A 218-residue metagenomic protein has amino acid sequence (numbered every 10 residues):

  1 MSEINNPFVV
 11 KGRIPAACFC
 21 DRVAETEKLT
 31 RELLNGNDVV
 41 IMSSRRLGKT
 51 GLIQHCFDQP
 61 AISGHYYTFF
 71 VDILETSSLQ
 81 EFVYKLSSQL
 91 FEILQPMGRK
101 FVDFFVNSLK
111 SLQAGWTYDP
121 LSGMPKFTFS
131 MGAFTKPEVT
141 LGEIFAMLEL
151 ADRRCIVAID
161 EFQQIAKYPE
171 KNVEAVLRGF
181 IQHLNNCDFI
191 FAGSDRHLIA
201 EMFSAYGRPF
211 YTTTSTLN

Functional and structural regions predicted by a protein language model:
M1-V39, S44: A short, basic N-terminal segment
R31, H55-I62, G179-Q182, S204: Short, well-ordered alpha-helices that flank and scaffold nucleotide-derived cofactor binding pockets
G36, L74-S78, Q164, S194-L198: Conserved nucleotide-binding/hydrolysis micro-motifs of P-loop NTPases
V39, F69-V71, I190, L217: Hydrophobic/aromatic beta-strand patches that form the interior of the parallel beta-sheet core in alpha/beta enzyme
S43-L47, G51-I156: P-loop NTPase nucleotide-binding core
G64-T68, N185-C187, T212-T216: Short glycine-/polar-rich loops that comprise or flank the Walker A/P-loop and associated switch/sensor motifs
F127-D195, S204-Y206: Conserved Walker B catalytic segment
R196-T214: Short regulatory helix/loop adjacent to the ATP-binding pocket of P-loop NTPases
